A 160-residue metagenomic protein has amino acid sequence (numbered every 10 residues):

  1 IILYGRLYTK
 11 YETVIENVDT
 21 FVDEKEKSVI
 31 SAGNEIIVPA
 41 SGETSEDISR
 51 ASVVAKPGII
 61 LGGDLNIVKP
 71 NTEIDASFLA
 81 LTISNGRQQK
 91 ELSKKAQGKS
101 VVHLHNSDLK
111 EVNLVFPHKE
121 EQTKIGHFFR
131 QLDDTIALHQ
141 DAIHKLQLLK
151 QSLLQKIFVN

Functional and structural regions predicted by a protein language model:
I1-N160: Feature detects amphipathic, helix-rich regulatory segments
